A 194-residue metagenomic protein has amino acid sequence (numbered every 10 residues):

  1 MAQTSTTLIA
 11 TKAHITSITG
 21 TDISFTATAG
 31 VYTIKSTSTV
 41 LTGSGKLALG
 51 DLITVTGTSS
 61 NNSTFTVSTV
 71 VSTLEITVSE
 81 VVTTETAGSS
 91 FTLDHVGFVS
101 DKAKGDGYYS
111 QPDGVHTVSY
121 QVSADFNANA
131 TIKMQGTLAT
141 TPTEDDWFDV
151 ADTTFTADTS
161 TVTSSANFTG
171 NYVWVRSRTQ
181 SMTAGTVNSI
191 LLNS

Functional and structural regions predicted by a protein language model:
M1-T21, V187-S194: Short, intrinsically disordered N-terminal pre-domain segments
I15-L49, T54-F98, M182-T183: Small/polar beta-strand repeat architecture
L52-T54, T131-Q135: Beta-strand signatures of extracellular beta-sandwich domains
N61-F65, T141-A151: Surface-exposed loop/edge segments in extracytoplasmic proteins
N61-N62, V122-T131, S181-T186: Extended, low-complexity, turn-rich repeat/linker tracts enriched in Gly/Pro/Ser/Thr and Asp/Glu that occur
F98, D106-D113, D149-S194: Beta-sandwich interaction modules
D113-F126, R178: A short beta-strand element within beta-rich, extracytoplasmic domains of secreted/secretory-pathway proteins
Q135-T141: Conserved Ser/Thr-centered positions that define the repeating blades of beta-propeller domains
